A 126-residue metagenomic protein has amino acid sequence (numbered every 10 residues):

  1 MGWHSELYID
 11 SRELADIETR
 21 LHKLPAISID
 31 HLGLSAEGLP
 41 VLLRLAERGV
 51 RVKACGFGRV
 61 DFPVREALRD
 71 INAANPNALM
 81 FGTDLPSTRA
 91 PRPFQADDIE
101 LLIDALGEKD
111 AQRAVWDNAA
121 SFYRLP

Functional and structural regions predicted by a protein language model:
M1-F81, R89: Catalytic pocket-lining loop regions of alpha/beta-barrel enzymes, especially the amidohydrolase/enolase/GH5 lineages
V52, I71, D84, A111 (+1 more regions): Conserved, mostly hydrophobic/aromatic
N77, R92-P126: Mid-to-C-terminal alpha-helical segments outside catalytic/metal-binding sites
